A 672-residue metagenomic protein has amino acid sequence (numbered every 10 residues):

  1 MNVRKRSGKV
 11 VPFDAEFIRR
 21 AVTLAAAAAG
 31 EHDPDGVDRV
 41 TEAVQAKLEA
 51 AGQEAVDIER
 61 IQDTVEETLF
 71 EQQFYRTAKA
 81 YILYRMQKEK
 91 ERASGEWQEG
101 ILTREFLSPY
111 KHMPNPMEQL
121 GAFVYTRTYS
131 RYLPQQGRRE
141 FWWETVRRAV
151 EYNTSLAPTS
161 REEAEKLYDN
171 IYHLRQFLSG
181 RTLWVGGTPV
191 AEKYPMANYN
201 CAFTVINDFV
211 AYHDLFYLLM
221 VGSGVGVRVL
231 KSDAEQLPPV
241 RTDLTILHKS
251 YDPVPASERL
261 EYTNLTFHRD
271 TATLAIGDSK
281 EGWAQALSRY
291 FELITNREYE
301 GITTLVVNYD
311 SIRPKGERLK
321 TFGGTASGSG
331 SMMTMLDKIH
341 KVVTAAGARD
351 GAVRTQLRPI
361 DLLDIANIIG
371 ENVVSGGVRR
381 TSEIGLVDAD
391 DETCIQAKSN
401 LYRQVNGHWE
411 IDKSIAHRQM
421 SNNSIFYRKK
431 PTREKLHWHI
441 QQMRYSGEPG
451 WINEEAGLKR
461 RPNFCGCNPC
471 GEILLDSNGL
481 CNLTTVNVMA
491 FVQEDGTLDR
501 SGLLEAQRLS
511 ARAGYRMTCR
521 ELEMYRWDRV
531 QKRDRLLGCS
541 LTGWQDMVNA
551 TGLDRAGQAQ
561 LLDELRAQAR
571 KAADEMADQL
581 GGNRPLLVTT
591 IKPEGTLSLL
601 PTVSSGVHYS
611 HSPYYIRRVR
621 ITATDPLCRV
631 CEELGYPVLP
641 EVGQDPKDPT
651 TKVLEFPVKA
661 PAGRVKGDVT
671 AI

Functional and structural regions predicted by a protein language model:
M1-I672: Extended catalytic cores of very large enzyme megasubunits
